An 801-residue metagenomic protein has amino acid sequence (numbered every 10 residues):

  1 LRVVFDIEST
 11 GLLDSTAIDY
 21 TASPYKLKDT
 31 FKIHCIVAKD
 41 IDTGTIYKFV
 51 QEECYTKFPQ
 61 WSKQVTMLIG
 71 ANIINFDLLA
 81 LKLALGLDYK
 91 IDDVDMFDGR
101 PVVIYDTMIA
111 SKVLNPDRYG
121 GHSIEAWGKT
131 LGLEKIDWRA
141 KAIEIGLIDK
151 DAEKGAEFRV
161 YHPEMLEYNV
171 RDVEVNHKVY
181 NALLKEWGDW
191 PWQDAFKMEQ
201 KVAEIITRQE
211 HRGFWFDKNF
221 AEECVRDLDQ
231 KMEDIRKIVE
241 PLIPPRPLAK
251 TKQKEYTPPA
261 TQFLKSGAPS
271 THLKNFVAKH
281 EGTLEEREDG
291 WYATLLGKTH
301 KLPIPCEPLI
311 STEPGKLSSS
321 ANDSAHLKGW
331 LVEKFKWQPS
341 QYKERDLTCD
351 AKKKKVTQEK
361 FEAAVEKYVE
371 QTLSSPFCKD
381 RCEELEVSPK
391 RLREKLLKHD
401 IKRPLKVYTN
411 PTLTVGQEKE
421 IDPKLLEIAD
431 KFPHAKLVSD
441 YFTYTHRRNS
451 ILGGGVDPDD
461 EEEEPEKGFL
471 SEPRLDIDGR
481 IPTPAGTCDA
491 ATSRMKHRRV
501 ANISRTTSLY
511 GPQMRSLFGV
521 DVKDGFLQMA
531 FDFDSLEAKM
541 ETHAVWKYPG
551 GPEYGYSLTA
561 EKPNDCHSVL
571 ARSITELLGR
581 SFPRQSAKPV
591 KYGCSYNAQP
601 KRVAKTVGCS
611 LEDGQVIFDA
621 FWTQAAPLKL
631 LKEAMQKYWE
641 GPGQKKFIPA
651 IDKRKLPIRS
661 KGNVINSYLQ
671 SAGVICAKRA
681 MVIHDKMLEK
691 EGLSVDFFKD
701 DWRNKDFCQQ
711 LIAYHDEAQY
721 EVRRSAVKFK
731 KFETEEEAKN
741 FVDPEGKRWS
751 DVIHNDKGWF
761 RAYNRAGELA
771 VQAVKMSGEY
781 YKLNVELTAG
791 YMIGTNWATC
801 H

Functional and structural regions predicted by a protein language model:
L1-E8, L13, K28, C35-V37 (+10 more regions): Conserved "right-hand" nucleotidyltransferase catalytic core of DNA-directed polymerases
F31-P59, T66-L184, M198, S388 (+3 more regions): Active-site-proximal helix-loop-helix substrate-binding element of RNase H-like nuclease domains
I74-D88, K112-L114, L327-K336, D534-G550: Short active-site loop/helix that positions an aromatic residue
Y105-R118, T207, G790-C800: Short, conserved secondary-structure transition motifs
K316-S318, S450-I451, G455-D460, E464 (+10 more regions): Short, contiguous acidic/charged loop-to-helix segments that flank catalytic cores in large enzymes
V369, S375-C378, K390, L396 (+7 more regions): Conserved catalytic core of nucleic-acid polymerases
T483-S581: Function-dense linear segments that define catalytic or interfacial modules in macromolecule-processing proteins
A770-T788: Flexible helix-coil linker/hinge segments at domain or subdomain boundaries
